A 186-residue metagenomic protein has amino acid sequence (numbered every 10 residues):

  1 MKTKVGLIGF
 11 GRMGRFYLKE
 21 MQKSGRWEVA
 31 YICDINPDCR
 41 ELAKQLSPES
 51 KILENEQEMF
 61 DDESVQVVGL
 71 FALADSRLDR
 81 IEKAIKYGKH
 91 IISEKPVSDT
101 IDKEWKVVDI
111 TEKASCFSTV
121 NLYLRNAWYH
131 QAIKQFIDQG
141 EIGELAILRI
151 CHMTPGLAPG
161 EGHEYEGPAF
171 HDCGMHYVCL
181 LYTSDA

Functional and structural regions predicted by a protein language model:
M1-S47: N-terminal Rossmann-like dinucleotide-binding module
Y17, S50-I110: Beta-loop-alpha module in the N-terminal Rossmann-like domain of NAD(P)-dependent dehydrogenases, especially those
S24, S47, D62-E63, A127: Acidic-histidine catalytic/liganding microenvironments
W27-Y31, V68, P168: Short active-site oxyanion
D75, S98-P159: A contiguous active-site-proximal alpha/beta segment in oxidoreductase catalytic domains
E164-H171: Glycine-rich "substrate-gating" loop/helix at the edge of Rossmann-like oxidoreductase active sites
Y182-A186: Conserved small/polar residues in nucleotide/adenosyl-binding loops
